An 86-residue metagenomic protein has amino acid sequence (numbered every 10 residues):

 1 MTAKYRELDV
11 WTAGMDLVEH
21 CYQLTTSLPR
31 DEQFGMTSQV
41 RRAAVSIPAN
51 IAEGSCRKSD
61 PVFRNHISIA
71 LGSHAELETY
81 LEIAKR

Functional and structural regions predicted by a protein language model:
M1-R86: Amphipathic alpha-helical assembly/interaction segments
